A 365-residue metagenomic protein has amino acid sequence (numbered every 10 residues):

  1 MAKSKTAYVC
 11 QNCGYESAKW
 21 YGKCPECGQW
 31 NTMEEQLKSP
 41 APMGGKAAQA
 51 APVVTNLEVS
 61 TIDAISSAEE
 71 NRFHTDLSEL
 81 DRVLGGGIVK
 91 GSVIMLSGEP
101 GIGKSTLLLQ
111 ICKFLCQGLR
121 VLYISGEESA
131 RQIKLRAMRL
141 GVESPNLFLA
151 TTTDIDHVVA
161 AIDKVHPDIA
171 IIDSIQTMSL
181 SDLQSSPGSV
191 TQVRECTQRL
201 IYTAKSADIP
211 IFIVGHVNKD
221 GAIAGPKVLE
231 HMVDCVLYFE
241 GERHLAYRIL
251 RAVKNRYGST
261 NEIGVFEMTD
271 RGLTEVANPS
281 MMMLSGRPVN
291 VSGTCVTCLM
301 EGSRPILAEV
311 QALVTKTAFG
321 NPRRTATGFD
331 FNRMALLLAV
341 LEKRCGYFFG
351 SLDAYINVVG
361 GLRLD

Functional and structural regions predicted by a protein language model:
S4-T6, W20: Short metal-coordination and nucleic-acid-contact micro-motifs, chiefly zinc-binding Cys/His arrays
C10-C13, C24-C27: Short cysteine-rich clusters marking metal-coordination/redox-active sites
A18, T32-E35, Y238: Short functional micro-motifs and their immediate structural scaffolds
P25-Q29, S39-S66, D163-P167, Q176 (+1 more regions): Conserved P-loop NTPase
K38-E127, R131, P145-L147, T151-T152 (+2 more regions): Extended interfacial segments that mediate partner engagement and assembly in macromolecular machines
G91, E99-I102, L109-R199, K343 (+2 more regions): Conserved inter-motif catalytic segment of the P-loop NTP-binding fold
T191-F212, H216, M232-R243, E342: Substrate-engagement module of ASCE P-loop NTPases
N332-R333, A339-D365: Terminal-proximal interaction/regulatory segments of ATP-powered molecular machines
